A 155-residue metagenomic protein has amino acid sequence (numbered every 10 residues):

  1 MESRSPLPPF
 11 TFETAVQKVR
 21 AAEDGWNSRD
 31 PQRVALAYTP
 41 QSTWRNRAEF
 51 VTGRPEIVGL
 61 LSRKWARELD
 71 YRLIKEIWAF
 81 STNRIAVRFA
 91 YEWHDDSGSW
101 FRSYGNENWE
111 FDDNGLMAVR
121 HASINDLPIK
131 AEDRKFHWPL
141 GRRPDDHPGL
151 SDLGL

Functional and structural regions predicted by a protein language model:
M1-F10, G59-L155: A beta-strand edge to alpha-helix "cap/lid" segment located at domain peripheries
M1-P40, L150-L155: Short, low-complexity N-terminal intrinsically disordered segments enriched in polar/charged residues
F12, G25, P31-Q32, F50-V51 (+2 more regions): Short, charged low-complexity linear motifs
T14, S42, A48, K75 (+1 more regions): Generic alpha-helical secondary structure signal
D24-N27, T39, T43, S62 (+1 more regions): Short helix-capping and hinge/turn segments at secondary-structure transitions, especially at repeat and domain
T43-W65: Short solvent-exposed beta->alpha transition segments
